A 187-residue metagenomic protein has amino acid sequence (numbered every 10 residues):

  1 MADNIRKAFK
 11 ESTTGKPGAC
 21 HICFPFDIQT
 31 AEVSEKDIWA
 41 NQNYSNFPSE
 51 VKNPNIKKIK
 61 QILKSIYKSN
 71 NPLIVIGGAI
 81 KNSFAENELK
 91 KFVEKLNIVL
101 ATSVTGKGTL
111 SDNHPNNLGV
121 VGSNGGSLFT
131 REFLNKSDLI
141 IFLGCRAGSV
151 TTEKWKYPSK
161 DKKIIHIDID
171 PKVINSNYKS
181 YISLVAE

Functional and structural regions predicted by a protein language model:
M1-D3, G106-E187: Glycine-rich, acidic loop regions that bind phosphate or pyrophosphate groups
I5-K10, I59-I62, E88, S127-L128 (+1 more regions): Glycine-rich, charged/polar anion/phosphate-binding loops that engage phosphate groups from diverse ligands
R6-E11, D37-W39, E86-N97, K154-K160 (+1 more regions): Short, solvent-exposed amphipathic alpha-helical segments in soluble enzyme and RNA/protein-processing domains
K7, E11-K68: Conformationally flexible catalytic loops at phosphate/diphosphate-handling active centers
C23, N97-V104, I165-D168: Short internal beta-strands
C23-P25, V75-G77, F142-G144, D168: Short beta-strand segments
F24-T30, G78-I80, K107, P171: Glycine-rich beta-alpha junction loops
P54-N55, Q61-I140: Anionic-ligand anchoring segments at beta-strand to alpha-helix junctions in alpha/beta enzyme folds, i.e., glycine
